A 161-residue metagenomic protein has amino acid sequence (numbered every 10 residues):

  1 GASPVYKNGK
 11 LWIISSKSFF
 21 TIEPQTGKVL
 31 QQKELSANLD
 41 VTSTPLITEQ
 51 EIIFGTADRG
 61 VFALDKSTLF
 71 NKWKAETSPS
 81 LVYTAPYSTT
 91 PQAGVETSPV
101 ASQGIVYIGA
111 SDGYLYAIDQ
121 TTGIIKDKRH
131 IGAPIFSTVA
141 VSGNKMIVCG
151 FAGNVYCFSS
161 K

Functional and structural regions predicted by a protein language model:
G1-N8, S16, L30-T48, K74-A101 (+1 more regions): Extracytoplasmic beta-rich repeat domains
I14-S16, T56-A57, A110-S111, G150-F151: Structural signature of WD-repeat beta-propellers
E23-G27, D65-L69, D119-G123, S160-K161: Short loop/turn segments that connect beta-strands within beta-propeller blades
I131-K161: Blade-level signature of beta-propeller repeat domains, shared across WD40, Kelch, NHL, RCC1 and BNR/Asp-box propellers
